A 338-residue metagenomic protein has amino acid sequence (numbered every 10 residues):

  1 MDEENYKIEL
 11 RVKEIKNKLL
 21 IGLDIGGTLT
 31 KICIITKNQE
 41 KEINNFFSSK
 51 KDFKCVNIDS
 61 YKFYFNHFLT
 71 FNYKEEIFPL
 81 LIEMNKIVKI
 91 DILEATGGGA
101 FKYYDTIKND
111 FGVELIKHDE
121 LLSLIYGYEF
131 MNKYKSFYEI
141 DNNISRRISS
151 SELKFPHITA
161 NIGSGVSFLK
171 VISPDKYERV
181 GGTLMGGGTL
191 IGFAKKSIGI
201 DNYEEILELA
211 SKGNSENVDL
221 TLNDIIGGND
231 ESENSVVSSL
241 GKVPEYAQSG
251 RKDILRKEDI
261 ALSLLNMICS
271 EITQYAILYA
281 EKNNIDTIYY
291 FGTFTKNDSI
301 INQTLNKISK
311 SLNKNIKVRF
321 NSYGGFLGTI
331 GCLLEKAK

Functional and structural regions predicted by a protein language model:
D2, L122-K135, T189-I198, N202 (+3 more regions): Glycine-rich phosphate-binding/hydrolytic loop that grips phosphoryl groups
D2-I15, I116-H157, L169-P174, I330-K336: Conserved phosphate-binding catalytic cores of ATP/NTP-utilizing and phosphoryl-transfer enzymes
Y6-K50, S151-S173: Gly/Thr-rich phosphate-binding beta-strand-loop-beta motif of the actin/hexokinase/Hsp70
L29, L93-Y103, L278-I308, N321-G324: Glycine-rich phosphate-binding loops at beta-strand->alpha-helix junctions
E40, N45-I90: N-terminal phosphate-binding loop and adjacent alpha-helix
L69-Y73, F78-E120, E129-F130, K135 (+2 more regions): Short beta-strand-loop/turn "lid" adjacent to the catalytic site in phosphate-handling enzymes
M131-K133, S173-G227: Glycine-rich phosphate-binding loop plus the immediately following alpha-helix
N229-I288, F294: Adenine-nucleotide phosphate-binding core of ATP-dependent small-molecule kinases
